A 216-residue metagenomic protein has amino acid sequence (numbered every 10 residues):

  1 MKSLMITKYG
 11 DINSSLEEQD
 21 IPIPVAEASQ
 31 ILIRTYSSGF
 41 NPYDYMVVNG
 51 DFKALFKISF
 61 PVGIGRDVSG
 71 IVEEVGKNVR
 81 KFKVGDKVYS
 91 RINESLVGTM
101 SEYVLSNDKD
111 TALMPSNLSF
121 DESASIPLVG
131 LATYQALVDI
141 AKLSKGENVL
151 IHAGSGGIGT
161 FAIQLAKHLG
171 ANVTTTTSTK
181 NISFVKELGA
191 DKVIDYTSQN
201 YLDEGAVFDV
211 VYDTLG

Functional and structural regions predicted by a protein language model:
L4, I31-L32, L150: Conserved beta-strand elements of the Class I
G10-L16, P42-Y43: Short N-terminal binding/cap micro-motifs at the start of the first secondary-structure element
P22-F40, F52-S95: Glycine-rich beta-strand-centered segment in the early N-terminal region that forms part of a ligand/cofactor-binding
M46-F52: Short Gly/aromatic-enriched secondary-structure transition segments
K57, K81, S90-A153: NAD(P)H dinucleotide-binding glycine-rich loop of Rossmann-like/cofactor-binding domains, especially the beta1-alpha1
G85, S101, G146, A190 (+1 more regions): Local beta-strand N-terminus motif with an aromatic residue
A124-D195: Mid-domain Rossmann-like dinucleotide-binding core that forms the NAD(H)/NADP(H) cofactor-binding site
T174, L188-G216: Glycine-rich cofactor phosphate-binding loops and adjacent beta1-alpha1 units of small-molecule cofactor enzyme domains
